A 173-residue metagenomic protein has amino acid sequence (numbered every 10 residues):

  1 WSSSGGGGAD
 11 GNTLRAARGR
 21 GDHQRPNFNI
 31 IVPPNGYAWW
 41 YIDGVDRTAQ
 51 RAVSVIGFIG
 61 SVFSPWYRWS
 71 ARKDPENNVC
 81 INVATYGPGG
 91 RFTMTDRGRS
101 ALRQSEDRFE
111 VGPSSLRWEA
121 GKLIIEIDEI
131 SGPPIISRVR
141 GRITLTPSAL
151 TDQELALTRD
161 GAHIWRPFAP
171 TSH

Functional and structural regions predicted by a protein language model:
W1-H173: Targeting-peptide/extracellular-domain and disordered-appendage signature
